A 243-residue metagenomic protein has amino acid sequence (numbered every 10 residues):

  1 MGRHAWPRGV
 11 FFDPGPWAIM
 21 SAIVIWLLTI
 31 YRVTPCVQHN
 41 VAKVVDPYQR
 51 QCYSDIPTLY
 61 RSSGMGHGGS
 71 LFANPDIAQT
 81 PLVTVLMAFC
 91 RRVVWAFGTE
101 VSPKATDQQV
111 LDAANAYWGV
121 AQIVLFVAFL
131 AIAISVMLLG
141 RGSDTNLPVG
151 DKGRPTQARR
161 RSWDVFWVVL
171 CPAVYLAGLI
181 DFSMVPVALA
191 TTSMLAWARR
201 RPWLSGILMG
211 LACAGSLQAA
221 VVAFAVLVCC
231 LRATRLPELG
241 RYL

Functional and structural regions predicted by a protein language model:
M1-D144: TM-lumen/periplasm interface segments of multi-pass membrane proteins, especially the first transmembrane helix
A114-Y117, P172-G178, G240-R241: Extended, composition-driven regions rather than compact fold-specific motifs
S135, V185-P202: Specific aromatic-rich, kink-prone transmembrane helix
V136-L170: Transmembrane-helix signature of polytopic, membrane-embedded enzymes that assemble or transfer cell-envelope glycans
Q157-W163, R199-L204, R235-L239: Membrane-helix interface segments
A173-V174, S193, W203-C229: Membrane-interface alpha helices of multi-pass inner-membrane proteins
G178-P186: Short acidic/glycine- and proline-prone juxtamembrane loop motifs at membrane-interface regions of multi-pass membrane
V221-L243: Perimembrane helix-loop-helix junctions
